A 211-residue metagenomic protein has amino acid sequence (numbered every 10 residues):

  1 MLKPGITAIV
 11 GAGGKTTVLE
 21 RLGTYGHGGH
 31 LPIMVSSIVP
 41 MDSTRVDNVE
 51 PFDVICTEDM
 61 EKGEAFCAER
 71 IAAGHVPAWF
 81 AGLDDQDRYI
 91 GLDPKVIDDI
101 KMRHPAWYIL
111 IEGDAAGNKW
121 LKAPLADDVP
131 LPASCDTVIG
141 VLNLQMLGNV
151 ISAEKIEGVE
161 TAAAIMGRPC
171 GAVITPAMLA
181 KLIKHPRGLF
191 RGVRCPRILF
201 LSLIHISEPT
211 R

Functional and structural regions predicted by a protein language model:
L2-G26: Walker A (P-loop) phosphate-binding motif
I9-V10, M34-S37, A78-A81, Y108-G113 (+1 more regions): General beta-strand structural signal in soluble alpha/beta enzymes
G23-A78: N-terminal phosphate/diphosphate-binding loop that engages ATP/GTP or pyrophosphate donors across diverse enzyme folds
F80-A123: Phosphate-binding/switch loop-helix module in NTP-utilizing enzymes
D127-Q145: Inter-motif core of Ras-like GTPase G domains
G171-G192: A short, acidic, amphipathic alpha-helical segment used as a generic capping/interface helix at domain edges
F190-L203: Conserved beta-strand/loop subsegment of P-loop NTPase cores
S202-T210: Residue-level detector of conserved catalytic or cofactor/ligand-binding positions in enzyme active sites
